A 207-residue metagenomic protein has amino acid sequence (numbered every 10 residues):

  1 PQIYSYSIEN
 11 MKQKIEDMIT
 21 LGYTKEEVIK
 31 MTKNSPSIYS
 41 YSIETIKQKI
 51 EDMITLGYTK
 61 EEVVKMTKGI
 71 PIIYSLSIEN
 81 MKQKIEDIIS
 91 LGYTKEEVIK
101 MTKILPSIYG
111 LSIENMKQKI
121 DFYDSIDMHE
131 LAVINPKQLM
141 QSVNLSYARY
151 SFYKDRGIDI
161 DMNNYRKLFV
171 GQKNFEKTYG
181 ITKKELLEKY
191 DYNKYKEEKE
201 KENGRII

Functional and structural regions predicted by a protein language model:
P1-I207: Long amphipathic alpha-helical repeat/alpha-solenoid cores
